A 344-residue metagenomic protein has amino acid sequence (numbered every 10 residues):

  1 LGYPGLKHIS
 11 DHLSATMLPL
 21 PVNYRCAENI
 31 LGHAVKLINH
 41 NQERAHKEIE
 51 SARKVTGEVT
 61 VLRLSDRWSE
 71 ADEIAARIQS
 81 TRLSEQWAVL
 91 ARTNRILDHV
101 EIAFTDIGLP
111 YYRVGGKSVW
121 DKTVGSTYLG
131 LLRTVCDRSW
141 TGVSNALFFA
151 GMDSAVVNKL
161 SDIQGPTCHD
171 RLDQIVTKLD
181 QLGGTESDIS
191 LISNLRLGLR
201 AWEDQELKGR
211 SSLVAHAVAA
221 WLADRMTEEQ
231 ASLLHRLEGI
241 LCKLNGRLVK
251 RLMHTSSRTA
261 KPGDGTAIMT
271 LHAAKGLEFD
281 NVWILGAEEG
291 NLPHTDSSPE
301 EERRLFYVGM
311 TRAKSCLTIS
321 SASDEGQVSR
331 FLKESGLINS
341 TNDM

Functional and structural regions predicted by a protein language model:
L1-G57, V61-L64, G336: Conserved RecA-like helicase ATPase core segment that couples NTP binding/hydrolysis to strand translocation
H12, T56, T81-D224: ATPase/helicase motor core of nucleic-acid motors
H12-M17, T56-V59, I107, D264 (+2 more regions): Short glycine-/polar-rich loops that comprise or flank the Walker A/P-loop and associated switch/sensor motifs
S69-R82: Conserved interdomain hinge at the start of the Helicase C-terminal
T123, G142, L271-V282: SF2 helicase motor core recognition
Y128-V143, I268, W283-G286, S297 (+1 more regions): Conserved RecA-like P-loop NTPase helicase motor core
A146, H169-A273, N291-H294, K314-C316 (+1 more regions): Accessory C-terminal helicase-associated subdomains
L248-M253, A260, N281, A287-M344: C-terminal accessory regions
